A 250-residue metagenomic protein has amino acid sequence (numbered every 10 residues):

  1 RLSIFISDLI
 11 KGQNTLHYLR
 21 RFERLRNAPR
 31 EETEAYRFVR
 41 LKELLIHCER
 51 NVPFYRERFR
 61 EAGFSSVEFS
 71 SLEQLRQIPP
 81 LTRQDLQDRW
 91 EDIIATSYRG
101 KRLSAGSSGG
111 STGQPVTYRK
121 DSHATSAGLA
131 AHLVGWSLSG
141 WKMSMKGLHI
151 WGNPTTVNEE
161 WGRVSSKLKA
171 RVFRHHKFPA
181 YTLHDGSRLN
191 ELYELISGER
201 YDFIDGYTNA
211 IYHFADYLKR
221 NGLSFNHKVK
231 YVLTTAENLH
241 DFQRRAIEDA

Functional and structural regions predicted by a protein language model:
R1-S107, G113-L129, L133-K146, N153 (+6 more regions): Nucleotide 5′-phosphate-binding alpha/beta core
E43, N153-A250: Conserved adenylate-forming
G110, S139-W141, A170, D249-A250: A generic structural signal for short, solvent-exposed coil/turn residues that cap or connect secondary-structure
